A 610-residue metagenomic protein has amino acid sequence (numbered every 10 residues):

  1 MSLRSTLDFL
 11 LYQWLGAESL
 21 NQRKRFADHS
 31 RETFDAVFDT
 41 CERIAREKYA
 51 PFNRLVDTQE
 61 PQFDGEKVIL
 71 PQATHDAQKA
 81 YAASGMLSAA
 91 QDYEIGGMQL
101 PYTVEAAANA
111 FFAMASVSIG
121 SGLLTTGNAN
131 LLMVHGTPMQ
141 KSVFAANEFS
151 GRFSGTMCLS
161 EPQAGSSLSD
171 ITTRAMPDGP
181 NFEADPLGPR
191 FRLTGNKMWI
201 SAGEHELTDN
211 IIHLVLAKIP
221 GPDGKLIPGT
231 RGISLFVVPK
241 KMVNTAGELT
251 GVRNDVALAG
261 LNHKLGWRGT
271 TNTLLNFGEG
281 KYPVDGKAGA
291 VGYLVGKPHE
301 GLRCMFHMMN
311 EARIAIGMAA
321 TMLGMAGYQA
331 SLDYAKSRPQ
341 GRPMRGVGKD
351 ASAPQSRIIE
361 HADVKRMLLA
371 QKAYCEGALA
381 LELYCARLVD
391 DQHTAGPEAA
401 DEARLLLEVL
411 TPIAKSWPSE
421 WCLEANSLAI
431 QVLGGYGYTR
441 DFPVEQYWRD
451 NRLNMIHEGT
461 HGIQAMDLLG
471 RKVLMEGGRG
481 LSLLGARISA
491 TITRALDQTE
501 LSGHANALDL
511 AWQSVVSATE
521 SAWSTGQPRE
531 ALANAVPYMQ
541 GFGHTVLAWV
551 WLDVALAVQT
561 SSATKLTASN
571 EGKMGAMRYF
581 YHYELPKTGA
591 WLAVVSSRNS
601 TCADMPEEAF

Functional and structural regions predicted by a protein language model:
M1-I119, V143, S600-F610: Amphipathic, small/basic residue-rich leader segments at the start of a protein or domain
P61, T74, L124-T125, G136-E183 (+4 more regions): Internal maturation/activation junctions in enzymes
T137-Q140, F144, T460, L468-W512: A structural-propensity feature for long, helix-poor, extended segments
P186, R192, W267, Y384 (+2 more regions): Alpha-helix capping/hinge segments and adjacent helical runs
G188-R253: A short core secondary-structure module
V243-A259, K264, L274-A312, L332-I359 (+1 more regions): A glycine-rich, basic-preceded beta-loop-alpha segment at the flavin cofactor/substrate interface of flavin-utilizing
E376-K415, T519-A533, V554-A568: C-terminal helix-coil-helix/basic helical segment that borders enzyme active sites and/or dimer interfaces and provides
M475, A490-F610: C-terminal amphipathic alpha-helical interaction region
